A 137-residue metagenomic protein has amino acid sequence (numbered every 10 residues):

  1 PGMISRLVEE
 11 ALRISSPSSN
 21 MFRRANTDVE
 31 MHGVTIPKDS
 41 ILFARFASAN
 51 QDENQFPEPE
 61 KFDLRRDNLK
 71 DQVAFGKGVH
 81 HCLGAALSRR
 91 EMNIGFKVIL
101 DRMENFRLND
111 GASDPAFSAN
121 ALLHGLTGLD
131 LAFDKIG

Functional and structural regions predicted by a protein language model:
P1-G137: Cytochrome P450
